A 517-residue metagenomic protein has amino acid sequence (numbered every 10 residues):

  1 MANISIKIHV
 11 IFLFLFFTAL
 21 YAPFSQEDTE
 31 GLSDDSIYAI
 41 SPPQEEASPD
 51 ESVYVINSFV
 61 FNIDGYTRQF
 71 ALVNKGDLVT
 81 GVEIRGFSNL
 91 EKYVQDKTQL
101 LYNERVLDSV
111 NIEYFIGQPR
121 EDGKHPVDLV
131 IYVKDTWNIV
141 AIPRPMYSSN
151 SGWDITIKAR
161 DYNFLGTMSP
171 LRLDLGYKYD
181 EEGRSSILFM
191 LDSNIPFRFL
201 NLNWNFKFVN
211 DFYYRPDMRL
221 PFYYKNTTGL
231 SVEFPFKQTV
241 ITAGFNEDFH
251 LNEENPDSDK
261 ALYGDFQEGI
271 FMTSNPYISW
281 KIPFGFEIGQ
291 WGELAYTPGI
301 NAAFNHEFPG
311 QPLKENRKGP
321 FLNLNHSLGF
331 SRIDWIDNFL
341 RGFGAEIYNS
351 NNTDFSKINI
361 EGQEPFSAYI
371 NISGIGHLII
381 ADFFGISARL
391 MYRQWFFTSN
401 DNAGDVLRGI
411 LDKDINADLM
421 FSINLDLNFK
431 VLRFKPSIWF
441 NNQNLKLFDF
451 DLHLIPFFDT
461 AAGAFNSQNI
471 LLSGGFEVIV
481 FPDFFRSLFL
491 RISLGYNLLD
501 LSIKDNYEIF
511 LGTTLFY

Functional and structural regions predicted by a protein language model:
A2, F24-N150, K158, R172-I195 (+4 more regions): Periplasmic polypeptide-binding modules associated with outer-membrane biogenesis and secretion
A2, S25, F70-V82, F321-N323 (+1 more regions): C-terminal transmembrane beta-barrel domains of outer membrane proteins
A2-V10, G329: Bacterial N-terminal signal peptides that target proteins for export
S5, Y21-A22: Compositionally biased non-globular segments, especially hydrophobic aliphatic-rich helices of signal peptides
V10-A19: Bacterial N-terminal signal peptides
L20-Y21, P42-P49, F397-D405: Short, charged, low-hydrophobicity "junction" segments
E91, E268, K318-G319, Q363-P365: Generic detection of long, well-ordered alpha-helical segments
V106, N111, D122, P126-I336 (+6 more regions): Gram-negative/organellar outer-membrane beta-barrel architecture
